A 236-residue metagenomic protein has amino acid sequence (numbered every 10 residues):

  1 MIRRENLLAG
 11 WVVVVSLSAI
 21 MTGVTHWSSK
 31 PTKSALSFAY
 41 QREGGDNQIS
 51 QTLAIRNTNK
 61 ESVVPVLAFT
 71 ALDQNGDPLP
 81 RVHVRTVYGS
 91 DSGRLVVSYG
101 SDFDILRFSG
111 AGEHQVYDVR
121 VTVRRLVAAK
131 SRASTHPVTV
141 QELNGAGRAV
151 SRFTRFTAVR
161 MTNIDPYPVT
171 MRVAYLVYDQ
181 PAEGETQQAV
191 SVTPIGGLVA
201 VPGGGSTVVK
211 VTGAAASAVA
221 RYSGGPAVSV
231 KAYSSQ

Functional and structural regions predicted by a protein language model:
M1-V13: N-terminal export and membrane-targeting signals
A9, L17-K30: Bacterial Sec-dependent signal peptides at the C-terminal "C-region" and cleavage site
D46-T52, V64, S151-A158: Short, solvent-exposed loop/turn segments enriched in Ser/Thr/Gly
A54-E61, R160-D165: Asparagine-centered strand-capping/turn motif at beta-strand->loop junctions
E61-R85, Y167-T186: Short acidic, flexible loop segments centered on an aromatic residue
P80-G112, A189-S217: Intrinsically disordered, low-complexity Pro/Gly/Ser/Thr-rich segments with frequent PxxP/GP/PP motifs and embedded
D104, F108-F153, A214-Q236: Terminal connector regions
I164-Q236: Structured core of small recognition/catalytic domains
